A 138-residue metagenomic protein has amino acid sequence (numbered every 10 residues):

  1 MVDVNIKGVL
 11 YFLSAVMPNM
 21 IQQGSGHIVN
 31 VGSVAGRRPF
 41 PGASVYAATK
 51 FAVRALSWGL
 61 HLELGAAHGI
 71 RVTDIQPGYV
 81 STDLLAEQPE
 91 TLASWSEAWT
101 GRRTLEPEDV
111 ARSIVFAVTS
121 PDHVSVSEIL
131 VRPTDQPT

Functional and structural regions predicted by a protein language model:
M1: A hydrophobic alpha-helix adjacent to the NAD(P)-binding/active-site core of NAD(P)-dependent oxidoreductases, strongly
L13, T49: Active-site helix of classical SDR
P18, W58, L62-A66: Alpha-helical segment proximal to the catalytic Tyr-Lys
S33: Residue(s) in the substrate-gating loop at a strand-loop-helix junction that position the organic substrate next
R38-S44: Active-site loop immediately N-terminal to the catalytic Tyr-X3-Lys motif of short-chain dehydrogenase/reductase
I70, D74-I75, S94-T138: C-terminal helical subdomain
Y79-Q88: Short beta-loop-alpha junction of Rossmann-like oxidoreductase domains
